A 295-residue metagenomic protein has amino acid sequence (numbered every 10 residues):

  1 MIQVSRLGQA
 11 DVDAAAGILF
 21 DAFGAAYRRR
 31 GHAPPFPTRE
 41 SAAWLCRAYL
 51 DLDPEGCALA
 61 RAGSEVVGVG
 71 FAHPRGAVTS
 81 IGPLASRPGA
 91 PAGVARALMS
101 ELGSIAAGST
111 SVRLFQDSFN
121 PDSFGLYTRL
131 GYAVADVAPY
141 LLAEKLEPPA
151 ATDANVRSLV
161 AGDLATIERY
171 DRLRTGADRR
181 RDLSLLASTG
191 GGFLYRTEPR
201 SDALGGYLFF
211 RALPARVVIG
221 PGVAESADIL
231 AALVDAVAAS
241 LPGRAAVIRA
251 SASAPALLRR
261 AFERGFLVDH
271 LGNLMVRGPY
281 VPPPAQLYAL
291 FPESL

Functional and structural regions predicted by a protein language model:
Q9-R29, P149-A151, V160-L173, P283-P292: A short, well-structured alpha-helix characteristic of acyl/acetyltransferase catalytic modules
A15, R129-V218: Amide-forming acyltransferase catalytic core, primarily the GNAT-like/NAT-type and related acyltransferase folds
A16-V66, R172-F193: Active-site rim helix/loop that mediates acceptor-substrate recognition in acyltransferases
C57-L59, E65-H73, S80-P83, S201-A212 (+1 more regions): Conserved beta-strand in the GNAT
I81-P83, A106-N120, P242-A252: Conserved GNAT acetyl-CoA-binding A-motif
S86-I105, F124-R129, S226-A239: Conserved acetyl-CoA-binding loop-helix of GNAT-fold acetyltransferases
R113-D117, A133-L146, V268-Y280: Conserved catalytic-core motifs of GNAT/GCN5-like acyltransferases
S123-Y127, Y132, A261-E263: Conserved active-site tyrosine of GNAT-family acetyltransferases
